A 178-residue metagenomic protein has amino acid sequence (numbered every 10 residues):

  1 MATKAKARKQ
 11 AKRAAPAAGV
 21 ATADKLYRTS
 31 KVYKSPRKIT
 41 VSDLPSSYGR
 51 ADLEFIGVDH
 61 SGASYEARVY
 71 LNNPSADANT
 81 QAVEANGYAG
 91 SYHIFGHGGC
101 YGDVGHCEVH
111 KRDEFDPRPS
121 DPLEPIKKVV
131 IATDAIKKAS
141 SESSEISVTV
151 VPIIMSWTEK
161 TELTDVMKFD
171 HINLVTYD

Functional and structural regions predicted by a protein language model:
M1-K4, R8-D178: Intrinsically disordered, flexible peripheral segments
